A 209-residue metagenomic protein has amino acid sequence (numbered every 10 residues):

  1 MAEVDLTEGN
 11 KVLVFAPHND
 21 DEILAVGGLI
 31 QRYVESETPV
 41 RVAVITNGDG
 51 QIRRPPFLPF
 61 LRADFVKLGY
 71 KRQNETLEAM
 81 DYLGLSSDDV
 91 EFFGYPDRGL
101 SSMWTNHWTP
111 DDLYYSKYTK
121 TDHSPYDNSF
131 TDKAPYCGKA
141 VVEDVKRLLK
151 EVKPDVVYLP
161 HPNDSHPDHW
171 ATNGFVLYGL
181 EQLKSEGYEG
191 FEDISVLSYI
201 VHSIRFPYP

Functional and structural regions predicted by a protein language model:
M1-F15, S36-P39, R53-L58, D64-N74 (+2 more regions): Metal-dependent de-N-acetylase/amidase catalytic core
A16-V34: Di-metal (Zn2+ and/or Mg2+/Mn2+) metal-binding site signature of metallo-dependent hydrolases with the MBL/beta-CASP
R41-I45: Short internal beta-strands
T46, F93, P160: Conserved residues at the C-terminal ends of beta-strands
D49: Active-site- or binding-pocket-proximal scaffold segments within functional domains
